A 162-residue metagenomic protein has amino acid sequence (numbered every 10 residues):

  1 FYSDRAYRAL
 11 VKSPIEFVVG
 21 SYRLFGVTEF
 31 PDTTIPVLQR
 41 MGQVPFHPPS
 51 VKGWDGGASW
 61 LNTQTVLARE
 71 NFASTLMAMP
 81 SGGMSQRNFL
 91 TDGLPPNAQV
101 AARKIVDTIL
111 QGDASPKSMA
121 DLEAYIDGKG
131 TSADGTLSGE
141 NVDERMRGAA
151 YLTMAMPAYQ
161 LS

Functional and structural regions predicted by a protein language model:
F1-S162: Flexible, low-complexity segments enriched for small/polar residues
